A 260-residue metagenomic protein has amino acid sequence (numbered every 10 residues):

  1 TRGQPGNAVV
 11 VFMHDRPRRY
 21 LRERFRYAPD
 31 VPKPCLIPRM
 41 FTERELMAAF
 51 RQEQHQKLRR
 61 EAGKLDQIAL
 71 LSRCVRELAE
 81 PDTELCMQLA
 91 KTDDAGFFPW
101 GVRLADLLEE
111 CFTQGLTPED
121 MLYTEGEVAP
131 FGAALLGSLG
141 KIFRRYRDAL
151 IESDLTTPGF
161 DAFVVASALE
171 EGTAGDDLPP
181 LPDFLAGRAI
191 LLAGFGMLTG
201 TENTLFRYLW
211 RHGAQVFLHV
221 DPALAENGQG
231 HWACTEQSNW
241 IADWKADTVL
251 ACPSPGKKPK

Functional and structural regions predicted by a protein language model:
T1-K260: Nucleic acid-machinery interaction/catalytic patches
